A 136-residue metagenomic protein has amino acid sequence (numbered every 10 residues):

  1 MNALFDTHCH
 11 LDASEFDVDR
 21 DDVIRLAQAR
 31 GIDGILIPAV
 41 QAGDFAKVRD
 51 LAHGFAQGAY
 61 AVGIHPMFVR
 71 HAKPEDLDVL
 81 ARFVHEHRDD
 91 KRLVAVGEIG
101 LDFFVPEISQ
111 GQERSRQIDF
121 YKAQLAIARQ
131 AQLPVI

Functional and structural regions predicted by a protein language model:
M1-I136: Mid-domain alpha/beta scaffold segments of enzyme catalytic cores
